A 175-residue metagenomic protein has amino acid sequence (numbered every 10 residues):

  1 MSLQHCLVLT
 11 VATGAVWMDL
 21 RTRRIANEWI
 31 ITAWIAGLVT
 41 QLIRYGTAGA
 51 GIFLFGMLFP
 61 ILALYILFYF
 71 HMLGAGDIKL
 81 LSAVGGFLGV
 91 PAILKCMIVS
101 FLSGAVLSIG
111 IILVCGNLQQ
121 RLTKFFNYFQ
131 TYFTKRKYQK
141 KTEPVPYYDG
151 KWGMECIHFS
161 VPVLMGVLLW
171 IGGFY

Functional and structural regions predicted by a protein language model:
M1-Y175: A membrane-topology feature that recognizes alpha-helical transmembrane segments and their immediate juxtamembrane
